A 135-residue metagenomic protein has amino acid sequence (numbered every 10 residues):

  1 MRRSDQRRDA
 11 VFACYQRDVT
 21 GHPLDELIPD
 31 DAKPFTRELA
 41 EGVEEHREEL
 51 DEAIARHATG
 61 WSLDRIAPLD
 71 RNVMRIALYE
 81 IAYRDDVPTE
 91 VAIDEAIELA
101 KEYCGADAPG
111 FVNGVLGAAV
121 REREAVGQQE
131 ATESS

Functional and structural regions predicted by a protein language model:
M1-S135: N-terminal interaction/assembly modules
